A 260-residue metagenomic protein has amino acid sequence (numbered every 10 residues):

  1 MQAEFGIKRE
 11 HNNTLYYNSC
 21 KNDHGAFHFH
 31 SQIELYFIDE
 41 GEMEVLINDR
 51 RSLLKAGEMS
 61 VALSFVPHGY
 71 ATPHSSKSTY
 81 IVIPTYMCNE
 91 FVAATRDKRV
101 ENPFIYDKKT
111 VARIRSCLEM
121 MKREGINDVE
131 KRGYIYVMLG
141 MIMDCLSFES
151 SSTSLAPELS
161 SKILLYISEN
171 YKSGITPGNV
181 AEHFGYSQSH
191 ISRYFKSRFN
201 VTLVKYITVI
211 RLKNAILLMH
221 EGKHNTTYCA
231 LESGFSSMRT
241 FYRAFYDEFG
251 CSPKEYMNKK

Functional and structural regions predicted by a protein language model:
M1-K55, P73-H74, T240: Generic protein-terminus/edge-of-domain signal
M1-S19, S60-D128, R132, L139-F148: A hydrophobic/aromatic-rich effector-binding and dimerization subdomain of bacterial HTH-type transcriptional regulators
G41, R113-E124, L159-N170, N214-G222: Solvent-exposed, amphipathic alpha-helical segments
S64, T202-L203, S252-P253: Proline-centered helix-kink/hinge sites
K98-K109, R123-E169, S173, P177-S187 (+2 more regions): Short, Lys/Arg-enriched, Trp-marked, Pro/Gly-tolerant hinge/linker segments that flank
L165, E169, S197-M238, Y242-Y246 (+1 more regions): Terminal helix-turn-helix DNA-binding modules in bacterial transcription factors
Q188-S189, R193, S237-R239: The DNA-contacting recognition helix of HTH DNA-binding domains and analogous helical DNA-recognition elements
